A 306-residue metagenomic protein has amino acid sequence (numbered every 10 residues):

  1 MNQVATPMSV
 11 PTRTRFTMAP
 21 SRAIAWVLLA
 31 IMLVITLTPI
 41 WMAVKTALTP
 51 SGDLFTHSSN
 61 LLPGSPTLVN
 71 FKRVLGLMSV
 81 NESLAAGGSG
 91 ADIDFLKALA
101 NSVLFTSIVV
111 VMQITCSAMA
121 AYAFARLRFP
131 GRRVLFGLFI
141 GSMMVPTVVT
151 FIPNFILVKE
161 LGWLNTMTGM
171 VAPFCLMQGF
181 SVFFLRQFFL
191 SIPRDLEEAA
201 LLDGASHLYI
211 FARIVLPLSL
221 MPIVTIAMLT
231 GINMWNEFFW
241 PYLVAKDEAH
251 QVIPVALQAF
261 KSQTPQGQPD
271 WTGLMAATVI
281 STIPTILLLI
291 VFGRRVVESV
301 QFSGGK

Functional and structural regions predicted by a protein language model:
M1-M18: Short, Lys/Arg-rich, polar N-terminal cytosolic tail immediately upstream of the first transmembrane signal-anchor
S21-K306: A structural signal for multi-pass alpha-helical bundles of membrane permease subunits that mediate small-molecule
